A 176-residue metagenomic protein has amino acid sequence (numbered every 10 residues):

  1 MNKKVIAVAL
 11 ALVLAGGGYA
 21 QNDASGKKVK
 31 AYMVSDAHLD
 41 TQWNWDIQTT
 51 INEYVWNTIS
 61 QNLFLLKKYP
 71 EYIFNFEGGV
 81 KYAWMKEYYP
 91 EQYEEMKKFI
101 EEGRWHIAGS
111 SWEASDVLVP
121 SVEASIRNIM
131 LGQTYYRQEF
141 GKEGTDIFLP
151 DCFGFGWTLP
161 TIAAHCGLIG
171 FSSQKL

Functional and structural regions predicted by a protein language model:
M1-V5: Positively charged n-region of N-terminal signal peptides that target proteins for export
A7-A15: Bacterial N-terminal signal peptides
G16-A20: Sec/Tat signal peptide C-region and signal peptidase I cleavage site
Q21-L176: Catalytic-domain carbohydrate-binding cleft regions of carbohydrate-active enzymes
